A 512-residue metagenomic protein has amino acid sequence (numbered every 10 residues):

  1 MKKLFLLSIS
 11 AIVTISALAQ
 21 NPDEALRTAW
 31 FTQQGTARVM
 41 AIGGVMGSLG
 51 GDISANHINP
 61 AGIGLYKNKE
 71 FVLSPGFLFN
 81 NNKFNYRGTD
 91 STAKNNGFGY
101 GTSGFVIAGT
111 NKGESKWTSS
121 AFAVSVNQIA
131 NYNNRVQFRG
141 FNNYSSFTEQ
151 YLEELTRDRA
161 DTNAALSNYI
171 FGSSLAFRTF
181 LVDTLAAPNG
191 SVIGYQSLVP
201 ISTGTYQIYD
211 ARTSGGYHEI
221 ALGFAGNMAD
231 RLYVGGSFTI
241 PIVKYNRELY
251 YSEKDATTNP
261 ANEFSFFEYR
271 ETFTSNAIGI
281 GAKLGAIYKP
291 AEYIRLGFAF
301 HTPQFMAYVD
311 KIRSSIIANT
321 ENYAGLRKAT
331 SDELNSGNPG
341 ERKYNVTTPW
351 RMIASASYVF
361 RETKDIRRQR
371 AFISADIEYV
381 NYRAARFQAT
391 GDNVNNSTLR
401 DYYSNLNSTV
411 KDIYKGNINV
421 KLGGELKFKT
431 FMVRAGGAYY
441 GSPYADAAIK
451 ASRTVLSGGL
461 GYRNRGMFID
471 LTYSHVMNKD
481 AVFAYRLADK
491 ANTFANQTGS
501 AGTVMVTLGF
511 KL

Functional and structural regions predicted by a protein language model:
M1-A25, L512: Bacterial Sec-dependent N-terminal signal peptides
I9, Y66, K244-N246: Active-site-proximal flexible loops/turns
I12-V13, K69, F431: Alpha-helical transmembrane segments and their juxtamembrane interfaces
Q20-Q34, A108-L512: Outer-membrane beta-barrel porins/channels
W30-S48: N-terminal targeting signals for Sec/Tat export/insertion, comprising classic cleavable signal peptides
A37, L49-I58, G64-N143, G215-H218: Outer-membrane beta-barrel translocator/receptor signature
V45-M46, D52-I53, I278: Short hydrophobic/aromatic segments of transmembrane alpha-helices and their interfaces
